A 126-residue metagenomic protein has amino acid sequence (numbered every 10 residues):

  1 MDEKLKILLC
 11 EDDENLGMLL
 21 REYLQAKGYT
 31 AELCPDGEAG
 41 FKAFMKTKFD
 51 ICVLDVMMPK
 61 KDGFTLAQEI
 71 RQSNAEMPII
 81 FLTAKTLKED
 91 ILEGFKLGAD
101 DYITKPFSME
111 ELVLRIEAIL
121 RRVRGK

Functional and structural regions predicted by a protein language model:
C10-E11, C34, C52, I103: Conserved sequence signature across two-component system core domains
D13-E32: Two-component/phosphorelay signaling modules centered on CheY-like receiver
D36-A39, D62-T65: Acidic catalytic/metal-coordinating carboxylates
T47-V53: Active-site beta3 strand of CheY-like receiver
D55, T83: Active-site residues of response regulator receiver
P59, L87, K105: The feature encodes the CheY-like receiver
F107-I116, L120: C-terminal output helix
